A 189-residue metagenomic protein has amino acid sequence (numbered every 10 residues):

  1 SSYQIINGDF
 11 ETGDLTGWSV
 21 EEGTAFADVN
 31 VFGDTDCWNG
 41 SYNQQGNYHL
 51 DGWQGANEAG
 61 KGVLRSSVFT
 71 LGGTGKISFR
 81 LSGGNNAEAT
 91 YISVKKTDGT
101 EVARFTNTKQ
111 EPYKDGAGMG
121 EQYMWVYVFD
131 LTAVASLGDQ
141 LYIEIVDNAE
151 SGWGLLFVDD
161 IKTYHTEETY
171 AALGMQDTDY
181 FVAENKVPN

Functional and structural regions predicted by a protein language model:
S1-S2, G8-T12, G17, Y164-N189: Activation corresponds to long, low-complexity, non-globular regions
F10, G75-G83, L141-D147: Extracellular beta-strand-rich recognition modules
T12-H49: Extracellular glycan-recognition surfaces and repeat-rich motifs
E21, K76-L81, A87-V94, G154-L156: Beta-strand acidic-aromatic groove motif in beta-rich domains, primarily in extracellular
N47-I77, N86-A89, M124-V128: Short beta-strands within extracellular/lumenal beta-sheet-rich domains
G60, N148-H165: Extracellular carbohydrate recognition
K95-Q140, V146-W153: Extracellular carbohydrate recognition and processing domains and analogous Trp-centered ligand-binding platforms
